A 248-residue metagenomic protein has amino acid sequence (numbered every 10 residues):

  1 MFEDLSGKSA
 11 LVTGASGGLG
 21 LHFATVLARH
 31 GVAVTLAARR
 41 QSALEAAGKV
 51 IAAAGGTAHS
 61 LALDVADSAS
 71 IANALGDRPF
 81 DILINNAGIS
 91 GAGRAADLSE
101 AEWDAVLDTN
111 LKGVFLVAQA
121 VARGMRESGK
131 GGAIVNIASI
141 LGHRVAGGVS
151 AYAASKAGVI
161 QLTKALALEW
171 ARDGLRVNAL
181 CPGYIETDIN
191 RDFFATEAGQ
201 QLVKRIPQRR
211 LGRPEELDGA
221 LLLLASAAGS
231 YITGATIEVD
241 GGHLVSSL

Functional and structural regions predicted by a protein language model:
S9, S16-G18: Conserved glycine-rich cofactor-binding loop
R94-A95, E102-L107, N190, L202: Substrate-binding pocket helix/loop in short-chain dehydrogenase/reductase
A96, R144-S150, R172-D173, R209 (+1 more regions): Active-site loop immediately N-terminal to the catalytic Tyr-X3-Lys motif of short-chain dehydrogenase/reductase
A118, S155, T163: Active-site helix of classical SDR
R123, L168-R172, S230: Alpha-helical segment proximal to the catalytic Tyr-Lys
S139: Residue(s) in the substrate-gating loop at a strand-loop-helix junction that position the organic substrate next
R144, L222, T233-L248: Short C-terminal tail/terminal secondary-structure segment of NAD(P)H-dependent dehydrogenase/reductase domains
